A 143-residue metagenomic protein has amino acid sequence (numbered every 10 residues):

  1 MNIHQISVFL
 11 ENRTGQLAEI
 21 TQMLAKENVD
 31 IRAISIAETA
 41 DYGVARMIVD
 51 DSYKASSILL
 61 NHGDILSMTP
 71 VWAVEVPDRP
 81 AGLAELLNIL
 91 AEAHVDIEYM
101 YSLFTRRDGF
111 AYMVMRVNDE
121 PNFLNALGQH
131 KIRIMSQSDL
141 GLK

Functional and structural regions predicted by a protein language model:
M1-K143: A conserved regulatory-domain signal marking ACT and ACT-like small-molecule sensing domains and adjacent regulatory
